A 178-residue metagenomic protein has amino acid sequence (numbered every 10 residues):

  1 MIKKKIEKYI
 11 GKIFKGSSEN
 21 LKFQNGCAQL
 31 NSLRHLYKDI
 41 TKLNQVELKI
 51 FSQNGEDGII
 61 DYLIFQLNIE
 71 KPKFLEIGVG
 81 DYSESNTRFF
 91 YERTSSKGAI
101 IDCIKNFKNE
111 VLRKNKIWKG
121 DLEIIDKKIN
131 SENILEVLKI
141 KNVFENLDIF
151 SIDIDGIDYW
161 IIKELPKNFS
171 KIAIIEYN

Functional and structural regions predicted by a protein language model:
M1-E47: Membrane-proximal basic amphipathic "stem/tether" segments
K5, N54-G55, I174: Intrinsically disordered, low-complexity regulatory regions of eukaryotic regulatory proteins
S32-R34, D39-I40, G78, I125 (+1 more regions): Mixed-charge, polar/low-complexity N-terminal
N44-I140, F144-I152: SAM cofactor-binding core of SAM-dependent methyltransferases, primarily the Rossmann-like beta-alpha-beta module
C103, I154-G156, Y177: Residues immediately flanking
L135, I154-S170: A short, conserved alpha-helix within the catalytic core of class I
F169-N178: Conserved beta-strand signature within the Rossmann-like core of class I S-adenosyl-L-methionine
